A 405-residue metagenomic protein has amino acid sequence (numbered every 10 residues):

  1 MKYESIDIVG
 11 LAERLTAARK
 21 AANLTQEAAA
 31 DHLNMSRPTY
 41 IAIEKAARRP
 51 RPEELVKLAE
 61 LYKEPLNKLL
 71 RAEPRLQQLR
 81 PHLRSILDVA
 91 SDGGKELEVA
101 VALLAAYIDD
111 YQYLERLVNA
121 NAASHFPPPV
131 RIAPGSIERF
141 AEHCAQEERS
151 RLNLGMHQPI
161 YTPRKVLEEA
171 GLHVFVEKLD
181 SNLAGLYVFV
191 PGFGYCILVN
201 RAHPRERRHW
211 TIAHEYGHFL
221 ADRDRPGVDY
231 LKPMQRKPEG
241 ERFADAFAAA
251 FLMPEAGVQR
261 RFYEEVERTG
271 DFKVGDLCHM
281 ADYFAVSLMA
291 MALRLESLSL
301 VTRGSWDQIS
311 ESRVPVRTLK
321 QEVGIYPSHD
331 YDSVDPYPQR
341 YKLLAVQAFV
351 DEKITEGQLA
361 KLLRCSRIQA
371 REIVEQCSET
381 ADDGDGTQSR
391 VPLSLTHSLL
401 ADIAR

Functional and structural regions predicted by a protein language model:
M1-R405: Active-site hotspot residues in diverse enzymes, especially metal/ion-binding acidic/histidine motifs
